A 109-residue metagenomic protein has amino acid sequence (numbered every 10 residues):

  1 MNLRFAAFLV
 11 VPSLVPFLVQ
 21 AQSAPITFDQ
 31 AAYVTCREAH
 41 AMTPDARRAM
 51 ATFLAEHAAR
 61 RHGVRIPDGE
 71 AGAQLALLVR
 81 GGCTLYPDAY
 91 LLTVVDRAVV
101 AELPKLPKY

Functional and structural regions predicted by a protein language model:
M1-V10: Bacterial N-terminal signal peptides that target proteins for export
V11-S13, I26: Generic marker of residues within folded, mature protein domains
L14-A21: N-terminal signal peptide c-region/cleavage motif recognized by signal peptidases
A21-Q22, R65: Intrinsic-disorder/low-complexity detector
Q22-A49: Immediate post-signal-peptide N-terminus of mature secreted/exported proteins
F28, P44-A46, M50-Y109: Compact alpha-helical subdomains of small soluble proteins
